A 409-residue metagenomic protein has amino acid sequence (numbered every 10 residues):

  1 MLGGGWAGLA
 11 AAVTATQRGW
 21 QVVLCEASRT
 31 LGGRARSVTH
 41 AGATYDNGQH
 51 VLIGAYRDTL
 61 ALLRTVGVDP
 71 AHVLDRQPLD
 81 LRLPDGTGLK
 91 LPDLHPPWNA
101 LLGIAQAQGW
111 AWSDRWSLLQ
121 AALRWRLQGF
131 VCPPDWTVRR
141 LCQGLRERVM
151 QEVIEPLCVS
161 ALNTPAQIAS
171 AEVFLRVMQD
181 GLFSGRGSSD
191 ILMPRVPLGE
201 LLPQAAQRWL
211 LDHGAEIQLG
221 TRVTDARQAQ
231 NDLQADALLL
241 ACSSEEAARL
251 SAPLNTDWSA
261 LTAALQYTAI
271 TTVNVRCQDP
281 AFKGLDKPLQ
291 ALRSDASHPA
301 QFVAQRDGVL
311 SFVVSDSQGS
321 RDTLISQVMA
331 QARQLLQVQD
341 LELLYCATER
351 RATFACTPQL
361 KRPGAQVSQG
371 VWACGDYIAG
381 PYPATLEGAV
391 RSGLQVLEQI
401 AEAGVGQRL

Functional and structural regions predicted by a protein language model:
M1-L24: N-terminal Rossmann-like FAD-binding beta1-loop-alpha1 element of flavoenzymes
T16-H40: Glycine-rich FAD pyrophosphate-binding loop
R18, T221-L335: Mid-domain catalytic core of redox enzymes that form a hydrophobic substrate pocket/lid adjacent to a catalytic redox
R36-G54, A122-R126: Glycine-rich active-site loop/strand segments that organize a redox cofactor
V51-R57, F130-W136, S184-R208, S320-L324: Short beta-strand to alpha-helix junction loop
Y56-L60, R64-T65, D69-L175: Mobile amphipathic helical/loop "lid" adjacent to a hydrophobic cofactor/ligand pocket
L94, Q301-L409: Conserved flavin/dinucleotide-binding core of flavoenzymes
R176-R227, L233, A237: Helical element adjacent to the flavin cofactor pocket in flavoenzyme catalytic cores
